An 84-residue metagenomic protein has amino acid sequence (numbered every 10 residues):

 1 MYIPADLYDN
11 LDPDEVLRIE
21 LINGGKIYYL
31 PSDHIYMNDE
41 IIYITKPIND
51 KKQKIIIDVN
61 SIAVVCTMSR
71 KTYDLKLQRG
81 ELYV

Functional and structural regions predicted by a protein language model:
M1-D6, N23-L30: Charged, amphipathic alpha-helical segments
Y2-L17, T72-V84: Short, surface-exposed polybasic-and-hydrophobic patches located at secondary-structure transitions
P13, Y29, N49-K51: Residues that act as N-cap/strand-start positions at coil-to-secondary-structure junctions
I22, E40, T45-P47, Y73-R79 (+1 more regions): Acidic/histidine-enriched, beta-strand-rich ligand/metal-binding domains
N23-G25, I48-D50, M68: Solvent-exposed strand-loop boundary residues in beta-sheet-rich modules
I27-I44: Short, flexible N-terminal segments of the mature chain
D33-I35, I56-T72: Structured surface patches comprising rigid loops and adjacent beta-strands/short helices at the edges of well-ordered
D39-I41, P47-S61: Phosphoinositide-binding peripheral membrane targeting modules
